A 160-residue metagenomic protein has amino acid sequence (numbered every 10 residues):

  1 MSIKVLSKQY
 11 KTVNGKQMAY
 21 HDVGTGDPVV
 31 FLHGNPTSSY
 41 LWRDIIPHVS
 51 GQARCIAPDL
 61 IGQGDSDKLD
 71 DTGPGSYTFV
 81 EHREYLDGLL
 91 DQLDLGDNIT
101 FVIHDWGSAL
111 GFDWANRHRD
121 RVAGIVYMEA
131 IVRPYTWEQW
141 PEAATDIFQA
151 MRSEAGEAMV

Functional and structural regions predicted by a protein language model:
S2-L6, M18, P28, Y40-L41 (+3 more regions): Flexible "cap/lid" subdomain of the alpha/beta-hydrolase fold that forms the substrate-access gate
S7-V13: Short acidic-hydrophobic surface loop/beta-edge motif
V13-D22: A short loop-to-beta-strand scaffold at the N-terminal edge of the catalytic core in hydrolase folds
D27-H33: Short beta-strand element of the alpha/beta-hydrolase
N35-I46: The serine-hydrolase catalytic nucleophile loop
D44-A53, Q92: A short, Lys/Arg-enriched amphipathic alpha-helix followed by its capping loop at the start of a domain
P47, P58-I61: N-terminal cap/lid subdomain of alpha/beta-hydrolase-fold enzymes
